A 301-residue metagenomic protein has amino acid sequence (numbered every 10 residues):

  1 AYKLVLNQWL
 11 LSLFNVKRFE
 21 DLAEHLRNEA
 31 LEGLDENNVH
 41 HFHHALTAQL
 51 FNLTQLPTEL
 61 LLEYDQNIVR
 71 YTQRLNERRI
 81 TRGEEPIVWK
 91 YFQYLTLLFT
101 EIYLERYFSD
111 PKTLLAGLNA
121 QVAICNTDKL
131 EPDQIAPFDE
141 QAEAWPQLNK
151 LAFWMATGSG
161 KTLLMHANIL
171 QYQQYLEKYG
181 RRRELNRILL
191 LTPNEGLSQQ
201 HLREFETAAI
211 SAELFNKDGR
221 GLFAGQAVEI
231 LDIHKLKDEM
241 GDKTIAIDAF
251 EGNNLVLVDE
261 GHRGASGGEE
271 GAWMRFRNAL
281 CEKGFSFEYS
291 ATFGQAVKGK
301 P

Functional and structural regions predicted by a protein language model:
A1-E85: Extended, charged/polar low-complexity intrinsically disordered regions
T47-W154: Conserved pre-motif I regulatory segment
F99-E105, T162-R182: Walker A/P-loop NTP-binding motif
P146-L148, Y179-N186, A224, A249-E251 (+1 more regions): Short helix-terminating capping/connector loops at secondary-structure junctions
T157: The conserved Walker
L163-A167, Y179-T207: Conserved Walker A/P-loop ATP-binding site and its immediately adjacent core in helicase/helicase-like ATPase domains
M165-L176, H234-P301: Signature of the SF2 helicase/ATPase Hel1-core->accessory helical subdomain module
E206-G241: Inter-Walker segment of RecA-like/P-loop motor cores
